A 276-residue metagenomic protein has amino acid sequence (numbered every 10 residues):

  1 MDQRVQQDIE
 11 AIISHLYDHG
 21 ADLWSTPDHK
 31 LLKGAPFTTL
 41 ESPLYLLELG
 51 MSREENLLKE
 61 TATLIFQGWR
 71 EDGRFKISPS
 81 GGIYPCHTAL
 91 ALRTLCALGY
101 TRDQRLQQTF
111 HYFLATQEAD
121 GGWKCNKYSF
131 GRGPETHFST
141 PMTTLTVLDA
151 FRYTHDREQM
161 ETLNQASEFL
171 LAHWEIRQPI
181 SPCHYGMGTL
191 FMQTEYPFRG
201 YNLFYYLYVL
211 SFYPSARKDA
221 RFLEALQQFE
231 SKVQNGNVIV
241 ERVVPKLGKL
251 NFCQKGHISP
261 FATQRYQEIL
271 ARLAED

Functional and structural regions predicted by a protein language model:
M1-D276: Preference for long, amphipathic alpha-helical scaffolds in soluble/luminal domains and all-alpha bundles
